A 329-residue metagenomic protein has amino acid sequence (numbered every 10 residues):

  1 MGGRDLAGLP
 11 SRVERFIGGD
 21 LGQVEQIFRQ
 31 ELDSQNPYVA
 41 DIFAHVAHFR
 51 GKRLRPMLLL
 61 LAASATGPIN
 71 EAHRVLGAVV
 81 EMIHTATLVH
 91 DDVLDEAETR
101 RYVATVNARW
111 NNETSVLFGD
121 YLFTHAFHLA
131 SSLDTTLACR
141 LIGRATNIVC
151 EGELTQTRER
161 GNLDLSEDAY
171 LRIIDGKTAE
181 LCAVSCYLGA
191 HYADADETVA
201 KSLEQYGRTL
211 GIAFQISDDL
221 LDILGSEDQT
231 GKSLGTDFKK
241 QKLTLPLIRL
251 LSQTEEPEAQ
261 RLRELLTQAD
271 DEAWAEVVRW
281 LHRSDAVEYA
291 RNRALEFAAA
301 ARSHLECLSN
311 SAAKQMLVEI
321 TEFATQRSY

Functional and structural regions predicted by a protein language model:
M1-Y329: All-alpha prenyltransferase/terpene-synthase fold signal
